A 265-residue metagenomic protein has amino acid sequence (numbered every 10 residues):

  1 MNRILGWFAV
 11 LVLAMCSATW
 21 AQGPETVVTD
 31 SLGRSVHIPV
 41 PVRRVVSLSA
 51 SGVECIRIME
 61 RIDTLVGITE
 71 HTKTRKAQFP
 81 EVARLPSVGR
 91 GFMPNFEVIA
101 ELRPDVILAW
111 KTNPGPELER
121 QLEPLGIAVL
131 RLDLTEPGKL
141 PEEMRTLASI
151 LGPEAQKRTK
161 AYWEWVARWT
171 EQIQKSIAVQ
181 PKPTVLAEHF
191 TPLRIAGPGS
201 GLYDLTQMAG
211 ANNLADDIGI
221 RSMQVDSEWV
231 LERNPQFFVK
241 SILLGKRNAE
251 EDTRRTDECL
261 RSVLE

Functional and structural regions predicted by a protein language model:
M1-G6: Positively charged n-region of N-terminal signal peptides that target proteins for export
W7-C16: Bacterial N-terminal signal peptides
T19-G23: Boundary at the C-terminal end of the N-terminal hydrophobic targeting segment
E25, S35, V106, P116-R194 (+3 more regions): Extracytoplasmic substrate-binding proteins
R44-L102, V106-K111, L214: A short, structured surface patch at a secondary-structure boundary
T74, A196-S222: Alpha-helical, coiled-coil/dimerization segments enriched in small aliphatic residues
V88, N95-T112, I127, S227-L243: Proline-aspartate-enriched helix->loop->beta-strand connector
N113-P124, K240-V263: A ligand-binding cleft/hinge motif common to bilobed small-molecule-binding domains
